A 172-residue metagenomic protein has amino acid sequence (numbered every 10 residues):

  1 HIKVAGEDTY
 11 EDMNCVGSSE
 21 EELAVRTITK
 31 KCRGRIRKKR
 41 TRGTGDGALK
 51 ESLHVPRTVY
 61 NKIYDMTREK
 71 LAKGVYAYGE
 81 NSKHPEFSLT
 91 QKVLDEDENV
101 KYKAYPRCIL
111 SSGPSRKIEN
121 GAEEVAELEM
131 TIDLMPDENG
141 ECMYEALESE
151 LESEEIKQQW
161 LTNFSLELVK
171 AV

Functional and structural regions predicted by a protein language model:
H1-I63, I109-E124: Solvent-exposed edge beta-strands and adjacent loop segments that serve as assembly or binding interfaces
V4, D95, D137: Acidic surface patches and DE-rich sequence motifs
G6-D8, E98, G140: Intrinsic-disorder/low-complexity loop/linker signature
E11-V16, K101-R107, Y144-E148: Short amphipathic beta-strand/extended segments with alternating polar/hydrophobic composition
T41-Y105: Structured, beta-strand-rich domain cores that present glycine/charged loop surfaces used to bind extended ligands
C108-V172: Mixed-charge, glycine-accented linear interaction segment located at domain edges/termini
